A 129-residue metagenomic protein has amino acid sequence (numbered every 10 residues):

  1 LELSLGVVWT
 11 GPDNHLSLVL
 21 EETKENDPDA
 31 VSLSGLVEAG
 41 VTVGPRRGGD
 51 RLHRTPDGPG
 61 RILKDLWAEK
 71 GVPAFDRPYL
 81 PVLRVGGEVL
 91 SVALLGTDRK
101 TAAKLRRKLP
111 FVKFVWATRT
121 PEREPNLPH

Functional and structural regions predicted by a protein language model:
L1-H129: AMP-forming adenylation/ATP pyrophosphatase catalytic core
